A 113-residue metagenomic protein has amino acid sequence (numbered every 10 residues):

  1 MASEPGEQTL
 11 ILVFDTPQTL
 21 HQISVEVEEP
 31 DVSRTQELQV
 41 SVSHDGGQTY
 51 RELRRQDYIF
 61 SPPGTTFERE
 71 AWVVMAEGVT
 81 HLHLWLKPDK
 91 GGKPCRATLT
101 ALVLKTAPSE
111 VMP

Functional and structural regions predicted by a protein language model:
M1-Q8, L20-Q22: Eukaryotic beta-rich interaction modules
S3-E7, P30-P113: Trp- and acidic/polar-enriched beta-sheet ligand-binding modules for extracellular glycan and matrix recognition
F14-T16: A short glycine/threonine-centered beta-strand motif
Q18-P30, L84: A short beta-strand element within beta-rich, extracytoplasmic domains of secreted/secretory-pathway proteins
